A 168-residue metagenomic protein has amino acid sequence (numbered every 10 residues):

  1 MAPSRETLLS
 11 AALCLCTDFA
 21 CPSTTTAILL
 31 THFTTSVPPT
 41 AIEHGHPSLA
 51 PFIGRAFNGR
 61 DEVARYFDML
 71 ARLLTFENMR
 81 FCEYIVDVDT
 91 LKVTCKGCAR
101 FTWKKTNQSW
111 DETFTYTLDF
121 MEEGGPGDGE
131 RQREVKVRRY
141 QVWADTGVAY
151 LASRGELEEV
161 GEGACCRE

Functional and structural regions predicted by a protein language model:
M1, F52-A56, N107: Alpha-helix initiation/capping motif
A2-T40: Short acidic-aromatic low-complexity motifs
T25-I28, F67-D68, G125-G127: Intrinsically disordered, low-complexity boundary segments flanking structured domains
T31-L91: A solvent-exposed, acidic/Ser-Thr-rich amphipathic alpha-helical stretch
R72-E168: A beta-strand edge to alpha-helix "cap/lid" segment located at domain peripheries
